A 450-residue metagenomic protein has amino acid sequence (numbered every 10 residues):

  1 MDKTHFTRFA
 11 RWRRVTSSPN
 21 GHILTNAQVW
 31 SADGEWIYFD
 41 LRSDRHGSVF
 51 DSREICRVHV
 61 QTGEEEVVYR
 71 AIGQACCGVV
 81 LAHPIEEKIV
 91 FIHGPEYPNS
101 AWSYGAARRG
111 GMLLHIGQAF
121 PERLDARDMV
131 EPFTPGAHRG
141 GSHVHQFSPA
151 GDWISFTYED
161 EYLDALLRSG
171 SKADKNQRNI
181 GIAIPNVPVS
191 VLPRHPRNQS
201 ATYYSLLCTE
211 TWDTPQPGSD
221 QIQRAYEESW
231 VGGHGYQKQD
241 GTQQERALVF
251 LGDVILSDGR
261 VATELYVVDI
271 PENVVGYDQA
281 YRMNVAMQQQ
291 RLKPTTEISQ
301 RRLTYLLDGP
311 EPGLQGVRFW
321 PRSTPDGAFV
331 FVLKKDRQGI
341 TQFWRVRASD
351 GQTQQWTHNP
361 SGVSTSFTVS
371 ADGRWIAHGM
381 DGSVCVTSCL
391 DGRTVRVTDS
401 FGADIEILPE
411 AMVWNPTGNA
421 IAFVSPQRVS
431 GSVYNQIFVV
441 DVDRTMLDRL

Functional and structural regions predicted by a protein language model:
M1-L450: Sequence signature of WD/YWTD-type beta-propeller architectures
